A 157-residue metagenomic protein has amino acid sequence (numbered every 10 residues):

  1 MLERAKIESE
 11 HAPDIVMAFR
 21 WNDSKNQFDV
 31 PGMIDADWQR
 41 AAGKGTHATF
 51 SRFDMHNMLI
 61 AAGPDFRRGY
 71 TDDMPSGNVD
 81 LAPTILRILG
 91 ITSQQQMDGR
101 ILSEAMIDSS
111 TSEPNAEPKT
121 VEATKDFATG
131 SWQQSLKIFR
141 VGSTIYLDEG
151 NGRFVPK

Functional and structural regions predicted by a protein language model:
M1-S9, S103-E113: Amphipathic alpha-helical surface "interface" segments used for docking/oligomerization or membrane association within
M1-T84: Active-site neighborhoods of enzymes that stabilize oxyanions during catalysis
K25-Q27, Q39, Q94-Q96, Q133-Q134: Residue-identity detector for glutamine
A48-S51, D72, L102, I145 (+1 more regions): Polar low-complexity intrinsically disordered regions enriched in Ser/Thr and small residues
P64, D73-S103, I107: Non-catalytic, well-ordered alpha-helical segments in soluble enzyme domains
D108-K157: Acidic, Ser/Thr-rich low-complexity intrinsically disordered segments
